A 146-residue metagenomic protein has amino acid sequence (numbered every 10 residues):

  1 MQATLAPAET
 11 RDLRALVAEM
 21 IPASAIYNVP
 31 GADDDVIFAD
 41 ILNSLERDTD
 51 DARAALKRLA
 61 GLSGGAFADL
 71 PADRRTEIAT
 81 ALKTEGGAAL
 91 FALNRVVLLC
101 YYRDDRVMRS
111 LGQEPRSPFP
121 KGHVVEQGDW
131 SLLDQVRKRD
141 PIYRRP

Functional and structural regions predicted by a protein language model:
Q2-P7: N-terminal module-boundary/linker segments of secreted carbohydrate-active enzymes
R11, A15-P22, N28-V29, D34-P146: Mature-region segments of soluble proteins
